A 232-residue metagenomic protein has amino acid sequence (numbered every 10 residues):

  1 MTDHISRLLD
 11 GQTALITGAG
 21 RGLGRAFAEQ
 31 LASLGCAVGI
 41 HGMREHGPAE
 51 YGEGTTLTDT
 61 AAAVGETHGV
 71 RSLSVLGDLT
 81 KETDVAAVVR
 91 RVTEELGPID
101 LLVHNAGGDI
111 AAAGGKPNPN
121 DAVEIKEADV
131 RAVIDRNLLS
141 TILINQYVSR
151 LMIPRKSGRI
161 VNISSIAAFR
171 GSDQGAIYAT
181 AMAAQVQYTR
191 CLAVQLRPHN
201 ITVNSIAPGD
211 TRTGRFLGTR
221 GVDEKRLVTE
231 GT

Functional and structural regions predicted by a protein language model:
T2-L96, G108-D121, A128-D129, G218: Short-chain dehydrogenase/reductase
T17, I99-G115, N137, N162 (+1 more regions): Rossmann-fold scaffold of SDR-type NAD(P)-dependent oxidoreductases
G52-G54, G115-N120, P198, S205 (+1 more regions): A glycine/serine/threonine-rich, flexible loop-to-helix segment that serves as the NAD(P) cofactor-binding "lid"
A122-I142, S157, V161, Q185: Catalytic Tyr-X3-Lys loop
N145, A181, T189: Active-site helix of classical SDR
R150, V194-Q195: Alpha-helical segment proximal to the catalytic Tyr-Lys
S165: Residue(s) in the substrate-gating loop at a strand-loop-helix junction that position the organic substrate next
R170-A176, P198: Active-site loop immediately N-terminal to the catalytic Tyr-X3-Lys motif of short-chain dehydrogenase/reductase
